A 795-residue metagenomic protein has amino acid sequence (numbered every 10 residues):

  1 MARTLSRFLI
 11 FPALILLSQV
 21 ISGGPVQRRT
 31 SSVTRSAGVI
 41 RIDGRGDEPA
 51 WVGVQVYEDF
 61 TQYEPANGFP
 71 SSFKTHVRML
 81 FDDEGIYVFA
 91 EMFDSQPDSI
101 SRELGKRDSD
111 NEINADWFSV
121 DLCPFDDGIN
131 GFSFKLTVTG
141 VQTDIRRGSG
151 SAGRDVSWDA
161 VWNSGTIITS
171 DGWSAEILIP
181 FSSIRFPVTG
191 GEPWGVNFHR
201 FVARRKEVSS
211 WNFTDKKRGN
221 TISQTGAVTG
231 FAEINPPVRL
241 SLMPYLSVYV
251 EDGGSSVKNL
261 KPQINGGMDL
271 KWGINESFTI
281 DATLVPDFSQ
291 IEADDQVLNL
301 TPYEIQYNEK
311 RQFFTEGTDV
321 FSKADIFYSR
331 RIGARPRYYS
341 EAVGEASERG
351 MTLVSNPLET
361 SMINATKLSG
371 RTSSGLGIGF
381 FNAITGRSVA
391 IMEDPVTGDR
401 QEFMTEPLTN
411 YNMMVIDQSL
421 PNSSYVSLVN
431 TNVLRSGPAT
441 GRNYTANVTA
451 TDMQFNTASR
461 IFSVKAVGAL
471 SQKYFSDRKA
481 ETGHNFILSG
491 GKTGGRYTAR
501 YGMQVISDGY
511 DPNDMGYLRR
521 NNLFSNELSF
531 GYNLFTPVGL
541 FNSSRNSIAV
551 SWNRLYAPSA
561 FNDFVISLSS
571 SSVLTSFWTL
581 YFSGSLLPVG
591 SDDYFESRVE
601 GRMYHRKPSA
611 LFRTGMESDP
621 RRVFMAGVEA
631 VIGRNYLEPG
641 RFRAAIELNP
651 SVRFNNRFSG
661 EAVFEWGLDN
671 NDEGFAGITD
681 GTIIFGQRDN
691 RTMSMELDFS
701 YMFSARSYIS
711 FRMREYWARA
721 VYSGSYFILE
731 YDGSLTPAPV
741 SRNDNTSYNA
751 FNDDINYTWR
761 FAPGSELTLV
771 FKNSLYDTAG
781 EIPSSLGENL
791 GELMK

Functional and structural regions predicted by a protein language model:
M1-I10: Bacterial N-terminal signal peptides that target proteins for export
I10-S18: Bacterial N-terminal signal peptides
G23-D417, L428: Structural preference for beta-rich elements and adjacent junctions enriched in aromatics
F93-D94, F125-D127, F201-A203, Y249-E251 (+12 more regions): Short, glycine-/Ser/Thr-/acidic-enriched flexible segments
D98-G105, T143-R146, F186-V188, I291-A293 (+8 more regions): A short, polar/proline- and glycine-enriched secondary-structure boundary/capping micro-motif
T229, V250-S256, Q263-G266, M351-T352 (+11 more regions): Active-site-adjacent structural elements in folded domains
N259, D269, T279, F288-D295 (+6 more regions): Catalytic-domain carbohydrate-binding cleft regions of carbohydrate-active enzymes
S361-I363, S369, T445-A446, S459 (+1 more regions): Exposed, low-structure sequence patches enriched in small/polar residues
